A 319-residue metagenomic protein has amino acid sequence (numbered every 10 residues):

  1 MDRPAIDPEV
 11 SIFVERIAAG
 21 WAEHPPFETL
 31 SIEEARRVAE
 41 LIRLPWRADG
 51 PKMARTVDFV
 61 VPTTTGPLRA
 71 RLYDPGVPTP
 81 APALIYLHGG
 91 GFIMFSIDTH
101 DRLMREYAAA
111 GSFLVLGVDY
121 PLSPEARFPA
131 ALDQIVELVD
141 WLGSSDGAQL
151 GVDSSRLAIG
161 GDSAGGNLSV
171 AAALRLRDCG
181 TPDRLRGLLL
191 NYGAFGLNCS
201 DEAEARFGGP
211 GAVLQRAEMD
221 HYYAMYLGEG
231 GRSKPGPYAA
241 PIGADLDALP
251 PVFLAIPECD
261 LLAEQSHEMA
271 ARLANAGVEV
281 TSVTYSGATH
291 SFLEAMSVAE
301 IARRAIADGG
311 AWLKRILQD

Functional and structural regions predicted by a protein language model:
M1-L72, Q318-D319: A glycine/proline-hinged amphipathic helix-loop "lid/cap" segment that gates access to hydrophobic ligand pockets
G66-L68, P75-A83, D247-L249: Proline/glycine-enriched tight loop/beta-turn segments at coil->beta junctions that connect or precede beta-strands
D98-G117: Short amphipathic alpha-helix adjacent to the substrate-entry channel of hydrolases
A126-A148, G309: Alpha/beta-hydrolase active-site loop
S144-I159, C179: Gly/Ser-rich "nucleophile elbow"/oxyanion-hole loop immediately N-terminal to the catalytic nucleophile in hydrolases
L174, D178-S233: Hydrolase active-site cap/lid region
L254-I256: Short beta-strand/loop motif that positions the catalytic acidic residue of the alpha/beta-hydrolase fold
S297-D319: Catalytic active-site module of serine/aspartate enzymes centered on a nucleophile-bearing elbow/loop
